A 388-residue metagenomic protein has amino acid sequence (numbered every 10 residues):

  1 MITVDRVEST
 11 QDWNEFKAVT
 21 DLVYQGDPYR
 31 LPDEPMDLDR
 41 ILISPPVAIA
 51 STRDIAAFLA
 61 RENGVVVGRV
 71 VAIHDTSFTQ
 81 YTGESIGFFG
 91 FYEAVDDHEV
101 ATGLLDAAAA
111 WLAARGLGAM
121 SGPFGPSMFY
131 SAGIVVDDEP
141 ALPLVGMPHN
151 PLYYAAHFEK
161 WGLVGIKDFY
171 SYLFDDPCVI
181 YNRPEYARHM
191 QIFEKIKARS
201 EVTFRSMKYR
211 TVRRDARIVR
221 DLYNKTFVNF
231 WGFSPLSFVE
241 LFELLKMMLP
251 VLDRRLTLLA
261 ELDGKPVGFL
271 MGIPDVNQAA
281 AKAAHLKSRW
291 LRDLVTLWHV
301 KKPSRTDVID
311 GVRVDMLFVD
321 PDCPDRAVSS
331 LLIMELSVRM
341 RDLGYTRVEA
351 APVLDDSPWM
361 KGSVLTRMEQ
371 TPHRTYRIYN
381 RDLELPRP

Functional and structural regions predicted by a protein language model:
I2-T3: Extreme N-terminal starter segment of soluble prokaryotic enzymes
T20-E62, V70-Q80, S206, T211-L317: A conserved beta-strand-loop-helix scaffold within acyl/acetyltransferase catalytic domains
D33-M147, V251, E261-L262, P266-A279 (+3 more regions): Conserved donor-binding loop and adjoining core beta-sheet/short helix segment in diverse acyl/aminoacyl transferases
Y81-K167, K287-L365: Acyl-donor binding region in acyl/amide transferases
P148-F230: Acyltransferase donor/substrate-recognition loop-hinge adjacent to the catalytic core
W231, L256-E261, G268-L270, Q278-A284 (+7 more regions): Extended hydrophobic-aromatic, low-complexity segments
